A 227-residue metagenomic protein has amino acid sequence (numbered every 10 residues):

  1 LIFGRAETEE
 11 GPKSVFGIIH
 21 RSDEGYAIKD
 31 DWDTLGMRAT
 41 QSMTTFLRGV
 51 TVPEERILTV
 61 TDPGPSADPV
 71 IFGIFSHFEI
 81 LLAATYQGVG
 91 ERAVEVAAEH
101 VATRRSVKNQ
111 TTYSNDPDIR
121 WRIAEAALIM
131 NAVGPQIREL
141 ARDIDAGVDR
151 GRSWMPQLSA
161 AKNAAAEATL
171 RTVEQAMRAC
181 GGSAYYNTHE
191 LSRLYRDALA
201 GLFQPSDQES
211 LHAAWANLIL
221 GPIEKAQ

Functional and structural regions predicted by a protein language model:
L1-A27: A short core secondary-structure module
G4-T8, W32-M37: A generic local secondary-structure boundary/capping motif
T34-M130: Glycine-rich beta->alpha junctions and the first turn(s) of the following alpha-helix
G88, A124-N131, S159, N163-L170 (+1 more regions): Generic structural signal for well-ordered, non-transmembrane alpha-helical segments in soluble/cytosolic regions
E95, E99-A102, N131, P135-R138 (+3 more regions): Charged/polar positions within long, soluble alpha-helices
S106-Q110, R150-G151, T188: Flexible, glycine/charged-enriched surface loops at secondary-structure junctions
N131-A164, E174-Y185: C-terminal helix-coil-helix/basic helical segment that borders enzyme active sites and/or dimer interfaces and provides
G182-Q227: Glycine-rich phosphate/cofactor-binding loops in nucleotide/flavin-utilizing enzymes
